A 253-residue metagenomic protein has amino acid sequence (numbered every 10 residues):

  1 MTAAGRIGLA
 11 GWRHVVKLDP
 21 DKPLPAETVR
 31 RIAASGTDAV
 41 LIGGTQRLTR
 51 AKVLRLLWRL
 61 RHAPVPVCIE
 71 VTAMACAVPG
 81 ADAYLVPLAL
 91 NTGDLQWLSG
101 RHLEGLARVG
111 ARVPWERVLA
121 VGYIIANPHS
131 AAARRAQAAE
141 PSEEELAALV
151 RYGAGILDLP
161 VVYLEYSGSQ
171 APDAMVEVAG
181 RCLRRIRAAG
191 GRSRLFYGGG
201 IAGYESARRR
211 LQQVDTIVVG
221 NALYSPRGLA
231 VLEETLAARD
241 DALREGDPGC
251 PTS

Functional and structural regions predicted by a protein language model:
M1-P64, E140-V161: Conserved N-terminal beta1-alpha1 strand-loop-helix module at the mouth
G8-V16, L56-V71, A179-G198: Short beta-strand/loop segments at the ligand-binding rim of alpha/beta enzyme cores
G11-A26, E70-M74, I125-A147, G198-A202: Active-site mouth loops of central-metabolism enzymes
L41-R47, A83-L98, L157, L164-Y166 (+2 more regions): Glycine-rich phosphate-binding active-site loops on the catalytic face of alpha/beta enzymes
L54-L57, R101, V109, N221-S253: C-terminal helical cap(s) of enzyme catalytic domains, especially alpha/beta-barrels
I69, A73-P87, A179-C182, S193-I217: Catalytic cores of alpha/beta
C76-P160, G246: Conserved anion-binding
H129-G180, V219, Y224-P226, V231: Glycine/Thr-rich beta-alpha phosphate-binding loop at enzyme active sites
